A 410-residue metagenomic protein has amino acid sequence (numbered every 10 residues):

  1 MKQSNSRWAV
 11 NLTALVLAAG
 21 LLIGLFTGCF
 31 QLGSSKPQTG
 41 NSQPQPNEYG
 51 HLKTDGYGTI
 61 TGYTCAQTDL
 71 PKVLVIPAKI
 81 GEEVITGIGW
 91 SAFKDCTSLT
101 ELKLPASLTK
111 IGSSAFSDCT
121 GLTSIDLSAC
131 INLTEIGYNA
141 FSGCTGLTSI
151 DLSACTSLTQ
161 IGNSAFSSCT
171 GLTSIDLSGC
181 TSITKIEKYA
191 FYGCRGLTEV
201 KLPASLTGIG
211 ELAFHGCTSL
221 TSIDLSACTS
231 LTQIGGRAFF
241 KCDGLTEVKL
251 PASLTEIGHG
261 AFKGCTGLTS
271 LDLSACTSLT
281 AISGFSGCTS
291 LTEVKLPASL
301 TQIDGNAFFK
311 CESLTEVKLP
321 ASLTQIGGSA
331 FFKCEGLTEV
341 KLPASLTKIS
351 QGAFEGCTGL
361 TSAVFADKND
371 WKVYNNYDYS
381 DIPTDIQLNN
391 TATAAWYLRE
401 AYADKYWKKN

Functional and structural regions predicted by a protein language model:
Q3-V16: Bacterial N-terminal signal peptides that target proteins for export
A9-L12, E48-G58, D69-G87, T97-K110 (+13 more regions): Structural signature of tandem-repeat unit edges
L17, L21-L25: Hydrophobic core
L32-E48: Low-complexity, acidic Ser/Thr/Pro-rich repeat tracts that form intrinsically disordered stalk/linker regions of very
W90-K94, G112-S117, G137-S142, G162-S167 (+8 more regions): Consensus positions within tandem repeat domains that build extended binding/scaffold surfaces
F285, Y377-Y379: A structural signal for leucine-rich repeat
